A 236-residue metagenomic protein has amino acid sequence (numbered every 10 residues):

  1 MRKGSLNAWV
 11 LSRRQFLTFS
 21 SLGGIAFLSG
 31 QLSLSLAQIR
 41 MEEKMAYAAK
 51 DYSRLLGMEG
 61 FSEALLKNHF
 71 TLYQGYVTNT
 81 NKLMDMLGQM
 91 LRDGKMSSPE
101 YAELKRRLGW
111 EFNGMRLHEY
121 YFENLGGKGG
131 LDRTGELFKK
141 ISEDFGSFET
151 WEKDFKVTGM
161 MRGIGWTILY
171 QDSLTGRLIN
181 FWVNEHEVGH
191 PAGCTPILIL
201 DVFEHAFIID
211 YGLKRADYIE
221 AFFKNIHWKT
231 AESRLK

Functional and structural regions predicted by a protein language model:
M1-Q15, I25-A26: N-terminal secretory signal peptides
S20-G24: Sec-dependent signal peptide hydrophobic core
G30-R54: C-terminal segment of N-terminal export signals and the immediately downstream linker at the start of the mature
Y47-L56, A64-N68, K128, D132: Amphipathic alpha-helical hairpins
G60-G75, K95-R116, K140, E185-E187 (+1 more regions): Alpha-helical scaffold segments that form or flank carboxylate-/histidine-based iron centers
T78-D93, E103-L137: Conserved alpha-helical segments that form or flank metal/cofactor-binding pockets of metalloenzymes
L137-Y170: Cyclophilin-type peptidyl-prolyl cis-trans isomerase
V157-G212, A216-K229: An amphipathic alpha-helical core segment
